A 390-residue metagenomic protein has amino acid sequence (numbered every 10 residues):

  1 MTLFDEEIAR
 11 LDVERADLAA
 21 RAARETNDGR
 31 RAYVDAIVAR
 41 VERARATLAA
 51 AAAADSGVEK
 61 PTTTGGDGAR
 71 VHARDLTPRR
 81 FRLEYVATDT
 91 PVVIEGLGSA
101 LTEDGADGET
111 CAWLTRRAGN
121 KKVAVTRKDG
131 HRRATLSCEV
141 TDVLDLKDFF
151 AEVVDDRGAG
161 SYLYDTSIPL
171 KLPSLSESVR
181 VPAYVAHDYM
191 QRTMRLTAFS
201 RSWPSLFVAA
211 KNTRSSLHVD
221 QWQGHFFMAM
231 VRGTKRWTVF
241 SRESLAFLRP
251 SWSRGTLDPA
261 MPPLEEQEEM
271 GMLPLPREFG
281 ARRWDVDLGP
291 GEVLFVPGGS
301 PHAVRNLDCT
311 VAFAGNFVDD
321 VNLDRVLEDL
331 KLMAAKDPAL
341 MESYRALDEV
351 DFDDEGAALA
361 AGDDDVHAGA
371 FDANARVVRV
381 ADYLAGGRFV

Functional and structural regions predicted by a protein language model:
T2-V293, P301-V390: N-terminal accessory scaffold of Fe(II)-dependent oxygenases
